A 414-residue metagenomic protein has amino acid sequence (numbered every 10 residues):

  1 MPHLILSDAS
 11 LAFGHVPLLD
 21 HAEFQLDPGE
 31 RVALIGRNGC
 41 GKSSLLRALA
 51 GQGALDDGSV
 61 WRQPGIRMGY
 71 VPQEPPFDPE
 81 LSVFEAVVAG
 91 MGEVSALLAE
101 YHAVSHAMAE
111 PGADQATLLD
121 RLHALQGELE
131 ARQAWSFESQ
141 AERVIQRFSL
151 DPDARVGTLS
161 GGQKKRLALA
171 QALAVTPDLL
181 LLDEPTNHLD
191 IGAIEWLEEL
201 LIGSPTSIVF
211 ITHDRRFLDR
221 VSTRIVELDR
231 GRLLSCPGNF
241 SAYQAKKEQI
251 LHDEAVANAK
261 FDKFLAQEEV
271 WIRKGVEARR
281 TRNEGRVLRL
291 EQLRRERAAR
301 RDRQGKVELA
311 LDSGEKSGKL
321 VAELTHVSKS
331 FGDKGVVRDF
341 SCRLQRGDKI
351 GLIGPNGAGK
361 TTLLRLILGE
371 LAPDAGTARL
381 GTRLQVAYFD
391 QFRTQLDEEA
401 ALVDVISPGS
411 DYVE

Functional and structural regions predicted by a protein language model:
M1-N258, L309, S313-E414: ABC ATP-binding cassette signature C-motif
Q126-G127, G275-A278, G285-L288, K306-G314: Alpha-helical segments in transporter systems
K246-R289, L293-R300: Intracellular alpha-helical coupling/juxtamembrane segments of multi-pass membrane proteins
A298-D302, K306, G376: Active-site phosphate-binding and catalytic loops of NTP-dependent enzymes
